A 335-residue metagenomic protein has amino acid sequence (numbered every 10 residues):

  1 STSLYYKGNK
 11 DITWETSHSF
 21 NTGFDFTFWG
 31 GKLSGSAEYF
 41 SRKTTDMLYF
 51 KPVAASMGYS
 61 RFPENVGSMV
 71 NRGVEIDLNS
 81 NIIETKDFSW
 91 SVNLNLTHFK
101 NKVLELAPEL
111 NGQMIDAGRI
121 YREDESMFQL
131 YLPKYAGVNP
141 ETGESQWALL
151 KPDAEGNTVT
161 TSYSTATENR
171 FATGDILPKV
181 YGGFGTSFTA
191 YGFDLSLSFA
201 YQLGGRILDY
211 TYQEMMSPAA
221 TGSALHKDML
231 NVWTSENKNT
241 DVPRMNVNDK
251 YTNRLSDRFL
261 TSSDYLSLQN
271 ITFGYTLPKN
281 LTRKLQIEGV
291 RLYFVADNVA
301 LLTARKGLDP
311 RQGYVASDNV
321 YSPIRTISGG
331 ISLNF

Functional and structural regions predicted by a protein language model:
S1-S34, F62-T85, D124-M127, D175-Y181 (+1 more regions): Outer-membrane beta-barrel signature, preferentially recognizing the C-terminal barrel domain of Gram-negative
T13-G58, T97, N101: Membrane-embedded beta-barrel scaffold of Gram-negative outer-membrane proteins
T22-F26, A37, I76-S80, F184-A190 (+4 more regions): Residues on the lipid-exposed face of transmembrane beta-strands in outer-membrane beta-barrel proteins
W29-K32, I83-W90, V103-P108, K279-L292: Short loop/turn motifs that connect adjacent beta-strands in outer-membrane beta-barrel proteins
Y39-T45, S80-I82, L96-K102, A190-G192 (+5 more regions): Transmembrane beta-strands of outer-membrane beta-barrel pores
E64, N81-I176, M216: Conserved small-residue
V66-N71, A117-E144, A220-L225, M229-N237 (+2 more regions): C-terminal beta-signal and terminal closure region of outer-membrane beta-barrel proteins
Q202-L292: Extracytoplasmic gating/loop element in the C-terminal half of outer-membrane beta-barrel translocons and assembly
